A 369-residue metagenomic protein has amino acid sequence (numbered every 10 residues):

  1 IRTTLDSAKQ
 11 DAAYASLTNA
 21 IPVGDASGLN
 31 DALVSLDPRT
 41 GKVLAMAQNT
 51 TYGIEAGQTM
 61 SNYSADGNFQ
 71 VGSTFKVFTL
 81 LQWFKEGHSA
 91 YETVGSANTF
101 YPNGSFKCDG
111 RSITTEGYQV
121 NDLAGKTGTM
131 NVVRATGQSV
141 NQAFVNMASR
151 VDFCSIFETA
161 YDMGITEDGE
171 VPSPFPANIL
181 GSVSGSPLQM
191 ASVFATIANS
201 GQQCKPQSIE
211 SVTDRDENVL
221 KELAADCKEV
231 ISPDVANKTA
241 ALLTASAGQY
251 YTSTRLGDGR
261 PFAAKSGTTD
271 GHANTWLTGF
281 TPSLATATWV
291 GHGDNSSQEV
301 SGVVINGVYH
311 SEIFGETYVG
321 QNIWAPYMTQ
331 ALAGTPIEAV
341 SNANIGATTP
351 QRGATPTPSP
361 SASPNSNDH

Functional and structural regions predicted by a protein language model:
T3-G24, M46-Q48, I54-Q70, F75 (+3 more regions): A penicillin-recognizing enzyme superfamily signal
L33-S35: Short beta-strand scaffold segments in enzyme catalytic cores
D37-L44: Short, glycine-anchored, charge-dense loop/turn motifs used at functional sites
P38, Y101-K126, S297-G315, N344: Surface-exposed intrinsically disordered loops and tails
L81: Extracellular glycan-interaction surfaces
H88-I156, Q203, R215-A245: Conserved catalytic neighborhood of penicillin-recognizing serine enzymes
T114-Y118, D152-S192: Mid-domain, small-residue-enriched loop/turn segments at the edges of structured enzyme/sensor domains
S359-H369: Long, low-complexity, intrinsically disordered segments
